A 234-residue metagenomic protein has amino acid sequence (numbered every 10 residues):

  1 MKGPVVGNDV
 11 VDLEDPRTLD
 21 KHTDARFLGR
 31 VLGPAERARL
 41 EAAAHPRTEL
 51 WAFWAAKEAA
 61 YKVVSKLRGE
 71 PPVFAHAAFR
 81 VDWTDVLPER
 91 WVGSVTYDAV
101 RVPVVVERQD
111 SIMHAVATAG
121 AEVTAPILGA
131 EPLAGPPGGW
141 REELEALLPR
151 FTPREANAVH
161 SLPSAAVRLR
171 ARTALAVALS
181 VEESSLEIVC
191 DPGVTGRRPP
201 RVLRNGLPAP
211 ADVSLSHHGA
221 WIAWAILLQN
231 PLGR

Functional and structural regions predicted by a protein language model:
M1-R234: Core catalytic alpha/beta fold that binds nucleotide/phospho-ligands
